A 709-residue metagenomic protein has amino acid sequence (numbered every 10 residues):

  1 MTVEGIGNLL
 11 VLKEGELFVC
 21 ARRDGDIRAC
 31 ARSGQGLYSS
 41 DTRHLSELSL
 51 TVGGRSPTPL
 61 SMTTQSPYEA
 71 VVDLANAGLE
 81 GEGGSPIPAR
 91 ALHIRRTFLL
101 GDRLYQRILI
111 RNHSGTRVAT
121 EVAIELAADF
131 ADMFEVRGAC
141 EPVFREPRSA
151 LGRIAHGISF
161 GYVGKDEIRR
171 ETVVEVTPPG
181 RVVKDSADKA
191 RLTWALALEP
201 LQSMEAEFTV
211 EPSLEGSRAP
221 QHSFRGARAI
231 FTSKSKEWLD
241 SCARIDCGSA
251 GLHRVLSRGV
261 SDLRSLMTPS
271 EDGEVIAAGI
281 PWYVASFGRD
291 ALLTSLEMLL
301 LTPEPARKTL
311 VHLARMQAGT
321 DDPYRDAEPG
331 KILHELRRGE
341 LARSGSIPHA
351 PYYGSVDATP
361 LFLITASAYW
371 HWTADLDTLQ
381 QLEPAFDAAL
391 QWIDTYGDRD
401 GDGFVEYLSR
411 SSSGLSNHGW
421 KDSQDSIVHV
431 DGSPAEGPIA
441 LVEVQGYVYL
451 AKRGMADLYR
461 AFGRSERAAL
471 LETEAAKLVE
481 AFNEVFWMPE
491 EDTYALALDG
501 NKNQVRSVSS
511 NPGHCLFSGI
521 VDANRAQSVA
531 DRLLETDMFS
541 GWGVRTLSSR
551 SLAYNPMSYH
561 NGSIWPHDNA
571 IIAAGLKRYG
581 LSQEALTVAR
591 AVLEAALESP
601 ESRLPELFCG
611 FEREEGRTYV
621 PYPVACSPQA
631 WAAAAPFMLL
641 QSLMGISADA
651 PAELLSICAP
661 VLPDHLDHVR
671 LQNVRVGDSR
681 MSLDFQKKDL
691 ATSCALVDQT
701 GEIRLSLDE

Functional and structural regions predicted by a protein language model:
M1-A91, L100-R103, G115-R117, D129-E135 (+6 more regions): An extended acidic
P67-L92, V174, A659-F685: Edge strands and adjacent loops of beta-rich recognition modules
V71-N76, D246-S286, V311-Y353, R399-A440 (+9 more regions): Extended glycan-interaction surfaces of carbohydrate-active proteins
L92, R103-Y105, N112-A285, L376-Q380 (+6 more regions): Acidic/polar, glycine-enriched structural segments that form the non-catalytic walls/loops of the carbohydrate-binding
H113, A119, A197-E199, E205 (+8 more regions): Beta-rich accessory regions
P220-K234, G251-R258, T302-M316, D375-D394 (+6 more regions): Extended, well-ordered alpha-helical scaffold segments
V284-S416, V442-Q445, Y449, V505 (+4 more regions): Aromatic-rich carbohydrate-recognition surfaces in CAZymes
A625-D667: Catalytic cores of secreted or luminal carbohydrate-active enzymes
